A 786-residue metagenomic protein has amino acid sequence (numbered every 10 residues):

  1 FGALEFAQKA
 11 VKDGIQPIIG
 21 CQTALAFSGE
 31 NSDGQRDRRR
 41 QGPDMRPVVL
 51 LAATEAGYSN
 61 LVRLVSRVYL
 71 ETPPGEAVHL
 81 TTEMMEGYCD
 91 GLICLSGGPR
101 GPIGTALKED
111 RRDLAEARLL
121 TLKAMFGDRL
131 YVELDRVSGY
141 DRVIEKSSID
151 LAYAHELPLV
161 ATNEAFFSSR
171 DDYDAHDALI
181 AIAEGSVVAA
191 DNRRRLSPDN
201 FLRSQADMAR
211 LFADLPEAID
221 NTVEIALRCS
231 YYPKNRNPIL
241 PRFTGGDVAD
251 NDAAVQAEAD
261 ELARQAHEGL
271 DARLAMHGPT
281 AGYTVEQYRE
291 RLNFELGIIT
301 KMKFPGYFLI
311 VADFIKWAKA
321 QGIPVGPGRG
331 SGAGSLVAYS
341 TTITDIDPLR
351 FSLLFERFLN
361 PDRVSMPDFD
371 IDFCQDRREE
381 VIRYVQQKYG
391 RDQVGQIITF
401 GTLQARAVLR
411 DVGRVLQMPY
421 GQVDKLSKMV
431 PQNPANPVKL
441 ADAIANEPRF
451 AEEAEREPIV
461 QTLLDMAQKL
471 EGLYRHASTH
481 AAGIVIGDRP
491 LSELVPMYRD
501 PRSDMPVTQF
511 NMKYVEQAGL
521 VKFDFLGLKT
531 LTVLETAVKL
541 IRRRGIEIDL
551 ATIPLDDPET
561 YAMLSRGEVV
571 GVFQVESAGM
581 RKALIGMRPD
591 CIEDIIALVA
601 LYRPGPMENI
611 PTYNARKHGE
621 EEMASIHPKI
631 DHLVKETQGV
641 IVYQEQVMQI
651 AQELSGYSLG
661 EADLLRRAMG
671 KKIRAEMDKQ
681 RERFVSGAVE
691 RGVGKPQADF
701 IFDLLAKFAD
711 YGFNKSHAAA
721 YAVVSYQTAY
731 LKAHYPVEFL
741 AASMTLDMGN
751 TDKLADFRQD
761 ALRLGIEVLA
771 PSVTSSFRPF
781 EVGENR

Functional and structural regions predicted by a protein language model:
F1-R786: Alpha-helical scaffold/interaction cores of sigma-54-like transcription cofactors and many family A DNA polymerases
